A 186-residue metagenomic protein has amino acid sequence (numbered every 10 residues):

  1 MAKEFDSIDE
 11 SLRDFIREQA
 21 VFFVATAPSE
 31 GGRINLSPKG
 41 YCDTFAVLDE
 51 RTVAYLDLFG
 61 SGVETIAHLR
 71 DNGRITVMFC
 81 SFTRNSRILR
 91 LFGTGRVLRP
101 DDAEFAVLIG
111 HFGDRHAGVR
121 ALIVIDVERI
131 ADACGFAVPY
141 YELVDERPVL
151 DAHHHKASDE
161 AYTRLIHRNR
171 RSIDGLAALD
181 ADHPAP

Functional and structural regions predicted by a protein language model:
M1-P186: Binding-site signature for planar aromatic cofactors or substrates
